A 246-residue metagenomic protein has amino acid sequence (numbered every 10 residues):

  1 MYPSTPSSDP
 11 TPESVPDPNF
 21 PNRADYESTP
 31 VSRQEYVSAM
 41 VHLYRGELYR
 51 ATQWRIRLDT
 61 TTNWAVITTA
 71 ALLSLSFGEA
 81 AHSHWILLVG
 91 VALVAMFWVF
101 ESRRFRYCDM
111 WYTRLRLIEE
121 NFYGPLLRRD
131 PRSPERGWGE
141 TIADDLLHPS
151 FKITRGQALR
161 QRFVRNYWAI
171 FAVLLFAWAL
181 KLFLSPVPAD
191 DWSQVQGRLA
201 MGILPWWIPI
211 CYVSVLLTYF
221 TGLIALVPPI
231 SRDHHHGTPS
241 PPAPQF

Functional and structural regions predicted by a protein language model:
M1-Y36, D109-R136: Short, non-transmembrane cytosolic segments of multipass membrane proteins
E27-G78, L223: Cytosolic-side membrane-entry/anchor segment at the start of a transmembrane helix
M40-L48, G124-R160: Short membrane-interface loop/juxtamembrane segments of multi-pass integral membrane proteins
G46-T60, C108, Y112, L147-Y167: Membrane interfacial helix-start motif at the N-side
D59-R103: Long, highly hydrophobic alpha-helical transmembrane signal-anchor segments
S74, G78, W98-F105, A179-P186 (+1 more regions): Transmembrane helix-loop junctions and nearby membrane-interface residues
L93-A143, L223-P239: Inner-leaflet juxtamembrane helices
H148-F246: A hydrophobic membrane-anchoring alpha-helix module
